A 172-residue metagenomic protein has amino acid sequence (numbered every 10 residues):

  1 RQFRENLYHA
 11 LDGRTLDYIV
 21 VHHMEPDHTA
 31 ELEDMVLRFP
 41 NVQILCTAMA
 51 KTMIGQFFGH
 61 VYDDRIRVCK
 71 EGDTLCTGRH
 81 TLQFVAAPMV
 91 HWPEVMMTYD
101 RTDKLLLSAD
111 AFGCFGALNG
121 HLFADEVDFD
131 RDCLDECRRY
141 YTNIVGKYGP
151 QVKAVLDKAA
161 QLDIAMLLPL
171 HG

Functional and structural regions predicted by a protein language model:
R1-I19, P26, R38, V42: Pre-active-site segment of Zn-dependent metallo-hydrolases
Q2, A30-E31, T52-Q56: Phosphate- and divalent-cation-binding pockets in alpha/beta enzyme and binding domains that engage nucleotide-derived
L16-M24, I44-T47, L106-A109, M166-H171: Active-site neighborhood of phospho(di)ester-bond hydrolases with catalytic His/Asp-centered motifs
M24-D27, P88-V90: Short, glycine/acidic-rich beta->alpha junctions
A30-R38: Metal-dependent catalytic neighborhoods of phosphoester/phosphodiester hydrolases
D34, Q56-G59, A117-H121: Short acidic, glycine/serine/threonine-rich loops at helix termini
L45-V95, Q151-L156: Metallo-beta-lactamase
T81-L170: Metallo-beta-lactamase
